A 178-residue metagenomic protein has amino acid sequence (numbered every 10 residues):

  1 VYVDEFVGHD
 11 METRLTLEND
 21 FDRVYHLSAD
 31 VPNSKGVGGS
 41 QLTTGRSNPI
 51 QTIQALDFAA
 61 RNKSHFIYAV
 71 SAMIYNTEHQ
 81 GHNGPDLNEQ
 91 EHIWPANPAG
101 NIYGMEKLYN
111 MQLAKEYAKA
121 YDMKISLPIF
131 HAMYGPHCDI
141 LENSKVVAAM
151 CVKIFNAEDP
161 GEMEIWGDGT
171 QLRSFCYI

Functional and structural regions predicted by a protein language model:
V1: N-terminal Rossmann NAD(P)H-binding glycine-rich loop of SDR-like oxidoreductase domains
G8-P49, F58, N76: NAD(P)H-binding glycine-rich loop region in Rossmannoid oxidoreductase-like domains and their noncatalytic homologs
D20-D22, K63, D122: Residue-level detector of structured alpha->beta connecting loops
R23, Q51-Q54, H65, Y109-N110 (+1 more regions): Conserved cofactor-binding/catalytic machinery of classical short-chain dehydrogenase/reductase
V24-D30, F66-A72, P128-F130: SDR active-site strand-loop-helix element
I53-I102: Conserved Rossmann-fold NAD(P)-dependent oxidoreductase catalytic core, especially the SDR/UDP-sugar
Q80-L87, Q112-I178: NAD(P)-dependent short-chain dehydrogenase/reductase
I102, E106-Y109: Active-site helix of classical SDR
